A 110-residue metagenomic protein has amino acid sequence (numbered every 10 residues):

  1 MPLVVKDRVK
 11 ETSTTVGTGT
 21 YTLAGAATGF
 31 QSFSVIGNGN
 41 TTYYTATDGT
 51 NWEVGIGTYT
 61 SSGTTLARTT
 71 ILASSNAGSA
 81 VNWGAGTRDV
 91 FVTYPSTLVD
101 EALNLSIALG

Functional and structural regions predicted by a protein language model:
M1-T28, G63, I71-G110: Glycine-rich, low-complexity segments
S34-I56: Ser/Thr/Gly-rich low-complexity blocks that favor extended beta-strand/coil architectures
Y44, R68-T69: Residue-level detection of beta-strand scaffold positions
N51-A67: Elongated alpha-helical scaffolds
